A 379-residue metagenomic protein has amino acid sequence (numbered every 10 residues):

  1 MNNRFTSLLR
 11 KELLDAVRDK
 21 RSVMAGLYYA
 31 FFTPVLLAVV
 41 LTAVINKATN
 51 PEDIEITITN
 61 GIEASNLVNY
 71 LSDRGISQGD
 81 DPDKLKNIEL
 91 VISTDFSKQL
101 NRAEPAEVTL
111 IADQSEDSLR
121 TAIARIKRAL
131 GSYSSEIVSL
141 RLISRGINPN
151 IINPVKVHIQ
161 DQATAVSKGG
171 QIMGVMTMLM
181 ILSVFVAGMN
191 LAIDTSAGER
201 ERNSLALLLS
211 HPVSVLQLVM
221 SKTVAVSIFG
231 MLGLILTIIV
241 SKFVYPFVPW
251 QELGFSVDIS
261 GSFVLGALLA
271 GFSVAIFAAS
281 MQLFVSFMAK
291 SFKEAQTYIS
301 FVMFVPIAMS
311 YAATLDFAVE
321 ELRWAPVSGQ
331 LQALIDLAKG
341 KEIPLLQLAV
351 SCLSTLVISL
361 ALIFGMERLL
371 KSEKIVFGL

Functional and structural regions predicted by a protein language model:
M1-R10, A318-S328, G378-L379: Short, membrane-interfacial amphipathic segments enriched in basic
R4, L14-D15, K20-I62, A112-S115 (+4 more regions): Transmembrane helix-boundary elements of multi-pass transport/secretion proteins, especially ABC-type permease modules
V23-L27, M176, V264-F272, E321 (+1 more regions): Hydrophobic alpha-helical transmembrane segments
F32-A48, A289-W324: Transmembrane helix segments
V68-L142: Extracytoplasmic loops/domains of multi-pass membrane proteins
D258-A289, I307-S310, L353-I363: Hydrophobic alpha-helical transmembrane segments of polytopic membrane proteins
F317-G340, A349: Short hydrophobic, aromatic-rich alpha-helical segments embedded in or entering the lipid bilayer of multi-pass
K339-S372, F377: Alpha-helical transmembrane segments of multi-pass membrane transporters/translocases
